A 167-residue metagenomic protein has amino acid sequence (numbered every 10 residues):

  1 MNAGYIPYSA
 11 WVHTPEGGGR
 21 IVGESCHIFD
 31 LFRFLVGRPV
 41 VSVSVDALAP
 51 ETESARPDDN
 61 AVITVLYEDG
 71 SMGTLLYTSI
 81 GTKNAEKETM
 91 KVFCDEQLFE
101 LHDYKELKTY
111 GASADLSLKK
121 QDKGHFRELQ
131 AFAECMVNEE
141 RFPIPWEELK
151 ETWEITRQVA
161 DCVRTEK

Functional and structural regions predicted by a protein language model:
M1-S54, E166: Predominantly a Rossmann-like dinucleotide-binding segment in NAD(P)-dependent oxidoreductases
G18-G19, S117-K119, E140-F142: Active-site rim elements
S25, F29, P57-A61, W146 (+1 more regions): Conserved glycosyltransferase catalytic-site signature
I28-F29, F126-Q130, T156: A general structural signal for well-ordered alpha-helical segments in protein cores
V41-S44, M72-G73, L98-E100, F142-P143: Acidic/polar loop patches that form or flank catalytic/metal-binding clefts of enzymes that bind anionic ligands
T52-D58, E68-Q130: NAD(P)-dinucleotide binding in Rossmann-like oxidoreductases
I63-V65: Short beta-strand scaffold segments in enzyme catalytic cores
E68, F132-K167: C-terminal helix-rich "cap/oligomerization" subdomain common to oxidoreductases
